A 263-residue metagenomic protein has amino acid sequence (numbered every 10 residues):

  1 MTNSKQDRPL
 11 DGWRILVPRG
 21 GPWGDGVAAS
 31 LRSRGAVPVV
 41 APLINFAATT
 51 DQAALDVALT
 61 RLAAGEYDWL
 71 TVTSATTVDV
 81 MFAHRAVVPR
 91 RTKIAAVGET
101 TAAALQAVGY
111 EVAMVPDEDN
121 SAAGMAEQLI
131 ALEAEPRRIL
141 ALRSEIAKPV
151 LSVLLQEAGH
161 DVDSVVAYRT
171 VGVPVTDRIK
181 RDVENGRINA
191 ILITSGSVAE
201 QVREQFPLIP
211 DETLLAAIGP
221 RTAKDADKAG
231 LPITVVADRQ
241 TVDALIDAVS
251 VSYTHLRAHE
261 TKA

Functional and structural regions predicted by a protein language model:
M1-R257: Conserved beta-alpha
A258-A263: A short, hydrophobic C-terminal helix/tail in secreted or cell-surface proteins
